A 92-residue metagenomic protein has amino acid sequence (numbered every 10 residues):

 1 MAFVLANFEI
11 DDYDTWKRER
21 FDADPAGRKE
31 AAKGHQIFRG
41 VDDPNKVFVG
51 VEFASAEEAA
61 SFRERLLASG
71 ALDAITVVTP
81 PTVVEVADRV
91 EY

Functional and structural regions predicted by a protein language model:
M1-Y92: Short S/T/G/P-rich N-terminal loop/turn motif that feeds into the first structured element of a domain
